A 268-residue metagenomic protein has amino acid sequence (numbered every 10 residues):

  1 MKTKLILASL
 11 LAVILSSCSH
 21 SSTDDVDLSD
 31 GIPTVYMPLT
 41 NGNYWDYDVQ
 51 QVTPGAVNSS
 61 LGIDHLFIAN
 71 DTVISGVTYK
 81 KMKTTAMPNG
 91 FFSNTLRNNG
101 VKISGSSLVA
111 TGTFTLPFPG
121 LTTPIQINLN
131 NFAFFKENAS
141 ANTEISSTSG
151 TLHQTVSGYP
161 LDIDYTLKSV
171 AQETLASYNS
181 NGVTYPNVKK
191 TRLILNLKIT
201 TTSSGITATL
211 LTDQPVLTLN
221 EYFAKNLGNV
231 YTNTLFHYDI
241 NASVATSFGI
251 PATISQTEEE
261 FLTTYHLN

Functional and structural regions predicted by a protein language model:
M1-L5, S19: Positively charged n-region of N-terminal signal peptides that target proteins for export
L5-L11: Sec-dependent signal peptide hydrophobic core
I14-S17: C-terminal motif of bacterial Sec signal peptides marking the signal peptidase cleavage site
S22-N268: Conserved functional acidic sites
